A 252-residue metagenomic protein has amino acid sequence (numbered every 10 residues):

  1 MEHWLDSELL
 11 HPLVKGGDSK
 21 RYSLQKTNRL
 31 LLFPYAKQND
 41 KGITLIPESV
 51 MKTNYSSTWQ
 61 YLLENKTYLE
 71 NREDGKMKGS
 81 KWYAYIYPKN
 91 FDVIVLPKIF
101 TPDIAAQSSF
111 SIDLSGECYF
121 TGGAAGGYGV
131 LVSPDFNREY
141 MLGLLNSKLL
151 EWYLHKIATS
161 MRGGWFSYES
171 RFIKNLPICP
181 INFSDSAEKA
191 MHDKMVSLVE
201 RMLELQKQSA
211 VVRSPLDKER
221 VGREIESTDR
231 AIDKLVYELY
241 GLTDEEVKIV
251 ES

Functional and structural regions predicted by a protein language model:
M1-A187: Polybasic, glycine- and aromatic-enriched phosphate-binding surface used to engage nucleic acids
S57, I178-S252: Non-catalytic DNA-recognition/assembly elements of restriction-modification systems
